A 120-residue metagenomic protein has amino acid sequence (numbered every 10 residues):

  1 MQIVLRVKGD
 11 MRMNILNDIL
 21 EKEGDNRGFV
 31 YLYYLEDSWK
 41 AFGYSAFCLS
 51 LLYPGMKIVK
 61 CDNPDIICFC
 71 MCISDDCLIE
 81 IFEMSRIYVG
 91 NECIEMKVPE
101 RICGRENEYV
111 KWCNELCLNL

Functional and structural regions predicted by a protein language model:
Q2-L120: Basic, polar low-complexity surface loops/patches
